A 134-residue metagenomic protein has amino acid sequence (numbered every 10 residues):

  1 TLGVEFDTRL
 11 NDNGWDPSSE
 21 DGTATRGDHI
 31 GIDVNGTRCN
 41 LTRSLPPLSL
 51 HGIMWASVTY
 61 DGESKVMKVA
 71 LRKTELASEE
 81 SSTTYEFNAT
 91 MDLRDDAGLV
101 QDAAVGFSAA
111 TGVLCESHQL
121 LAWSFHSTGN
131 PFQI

Functional and structural regions predicted by a protein language model:
T1-I134: Extracellular beta-solenoid/beta-roll
